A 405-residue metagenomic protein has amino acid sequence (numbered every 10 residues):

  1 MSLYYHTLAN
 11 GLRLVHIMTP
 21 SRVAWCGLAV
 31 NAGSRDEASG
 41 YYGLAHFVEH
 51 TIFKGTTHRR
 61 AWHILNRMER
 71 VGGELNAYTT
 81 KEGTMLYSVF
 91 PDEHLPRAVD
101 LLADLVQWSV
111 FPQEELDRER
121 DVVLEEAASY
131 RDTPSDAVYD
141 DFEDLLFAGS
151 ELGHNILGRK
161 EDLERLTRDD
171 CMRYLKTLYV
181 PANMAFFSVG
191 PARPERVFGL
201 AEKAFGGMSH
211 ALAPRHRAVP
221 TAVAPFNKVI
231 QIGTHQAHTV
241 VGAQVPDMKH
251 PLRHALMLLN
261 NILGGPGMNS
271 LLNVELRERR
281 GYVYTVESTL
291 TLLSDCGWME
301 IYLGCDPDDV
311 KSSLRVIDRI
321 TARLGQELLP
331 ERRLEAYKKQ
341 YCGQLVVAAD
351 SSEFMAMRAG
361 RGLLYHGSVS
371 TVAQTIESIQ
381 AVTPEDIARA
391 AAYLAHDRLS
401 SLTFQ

Functional and structural regions predicted by a protein language model:
M1-N10: Short, Gly/Pro- and small/polar-rich lid/capping loops
S2, E195, P225-N227: Polar low-complexity intrinsically disordered regions
T7, A61-A213, V219, V229 (+4 more regions): Charge-rich, well-structured scaffold segments of protease-associated domains
G11, M18-M68, Y179, P251-L263 (+1 more regions): Active/ligand-binding-proximal structured segments within catalytic/core domains that scaffold catalytic residues
L12, A24-C26, T84, A237-T239 (+2 more regions): Change "...and in nucleic-acid phosphodiester-cleaving endonucleases..." to "...and in nucleic-acid processing enzymes
L14-H16, L28, F186, V241 (+2 more regions): Generic preference for hydrophobic
V15, G27-A29, I52, N76-Y78 (+2 more regions): Short, conserved beta-strand segments within well-ordered enzyme catalytic domains that often line or immediately flank
M18-R22, G27-A29, L212-N269: His/Glu-based metal-binding/catalytic segments typifying zinc-dependent metallopeptidases
